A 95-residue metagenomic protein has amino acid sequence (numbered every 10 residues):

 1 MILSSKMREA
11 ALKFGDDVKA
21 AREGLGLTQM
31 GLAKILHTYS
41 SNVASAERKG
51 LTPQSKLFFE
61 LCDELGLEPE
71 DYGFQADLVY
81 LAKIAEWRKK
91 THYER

Functional and structural regions predicted by a protein language model:
M1-G24: A short, Lys/Arg-rich alpha-helix, primarily the initiator
L3, D71-R95: Short, charged recognition helix plus adjacent turn of helix-turn-helix-like nucleic-acid-binding domains
D16-I35, E60, A85-E94: Short basic helix-loop element that most often maps to the first helix and adjoining turn of HTH DNA-binding modules
V18, L32-A33, V43-A46, Y72: Conserved hydrophobic/aromatic packing and binding residues within compact polymer-binding modules
L36-P53: Recognition helix of helix-turn-helix/homeodomain-like DNA-binding domains that insert into the DNA major groove
S41, T52, L65, L81-K83: Short Asp/Glu-rich motifs
K49-D63: Short, basic-rich loop-to-helix N-cap that marks the start of a DNA-contacting helix
